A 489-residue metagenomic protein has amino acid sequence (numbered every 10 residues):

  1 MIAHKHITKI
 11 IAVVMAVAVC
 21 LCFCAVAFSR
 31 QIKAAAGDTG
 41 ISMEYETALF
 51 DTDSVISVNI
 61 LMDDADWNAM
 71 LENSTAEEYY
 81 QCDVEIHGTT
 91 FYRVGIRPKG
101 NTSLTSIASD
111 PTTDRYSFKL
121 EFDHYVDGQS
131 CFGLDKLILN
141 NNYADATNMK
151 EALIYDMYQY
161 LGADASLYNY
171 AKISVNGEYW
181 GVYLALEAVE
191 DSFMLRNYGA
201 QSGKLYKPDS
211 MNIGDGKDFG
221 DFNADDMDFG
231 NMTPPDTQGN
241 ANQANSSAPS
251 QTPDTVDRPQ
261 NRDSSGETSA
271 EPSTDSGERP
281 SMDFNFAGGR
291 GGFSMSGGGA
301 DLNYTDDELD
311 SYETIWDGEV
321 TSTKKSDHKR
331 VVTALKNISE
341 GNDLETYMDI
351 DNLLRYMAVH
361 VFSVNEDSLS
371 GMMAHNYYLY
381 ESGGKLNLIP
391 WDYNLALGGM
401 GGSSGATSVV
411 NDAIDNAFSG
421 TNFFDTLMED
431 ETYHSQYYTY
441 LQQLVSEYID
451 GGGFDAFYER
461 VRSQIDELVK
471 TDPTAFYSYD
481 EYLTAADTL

Functional and structural regions predicted by a protein language model:
M1-L489: Phosphate/dinucleotide-binding and metal-coordinating scaffold of catalytic cores in nucleotide-dependent enzymes
